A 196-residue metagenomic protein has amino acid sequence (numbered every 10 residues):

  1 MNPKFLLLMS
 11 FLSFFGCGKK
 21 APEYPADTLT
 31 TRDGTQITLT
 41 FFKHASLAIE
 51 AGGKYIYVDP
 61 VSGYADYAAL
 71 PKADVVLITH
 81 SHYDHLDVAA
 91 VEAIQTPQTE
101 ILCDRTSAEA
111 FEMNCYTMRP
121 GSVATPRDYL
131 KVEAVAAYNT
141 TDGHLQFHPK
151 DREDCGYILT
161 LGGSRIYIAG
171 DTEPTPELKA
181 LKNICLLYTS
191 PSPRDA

Functional and structural regions predicted by a protein language model:
N2-L8: Sec-dependent signal peptide recognition, specifically the positively charged N-region followed immediately by
F15-G16: C-terminal motif of bacterial Sec signal peptides marking the signal peptidase cleavage site
A21-P71, T117-K182: Core dinuclear metal-dependent hydrolase active-site scaffold
A45, Y83, S107-A108, P174: Alpha-helix capping/helix-boundary segments
S62-T106, N183-L187: Active-site metal-binding motif and surrounding structural segment of the metallo-beta-lactamase
V76, E112-G121: Active-site regions of enzymes building and remodeling cell-envelope glycoconjugates
V76-L77, R165-A169, S190: Short catalytic-loop micro-motif centered on adjacent basic/acidic residues
Y188-A196: Single conserved hydrophobic/aromatic residue that forms the stacking wall/gate of nucleotide- or nucleobase-binding
